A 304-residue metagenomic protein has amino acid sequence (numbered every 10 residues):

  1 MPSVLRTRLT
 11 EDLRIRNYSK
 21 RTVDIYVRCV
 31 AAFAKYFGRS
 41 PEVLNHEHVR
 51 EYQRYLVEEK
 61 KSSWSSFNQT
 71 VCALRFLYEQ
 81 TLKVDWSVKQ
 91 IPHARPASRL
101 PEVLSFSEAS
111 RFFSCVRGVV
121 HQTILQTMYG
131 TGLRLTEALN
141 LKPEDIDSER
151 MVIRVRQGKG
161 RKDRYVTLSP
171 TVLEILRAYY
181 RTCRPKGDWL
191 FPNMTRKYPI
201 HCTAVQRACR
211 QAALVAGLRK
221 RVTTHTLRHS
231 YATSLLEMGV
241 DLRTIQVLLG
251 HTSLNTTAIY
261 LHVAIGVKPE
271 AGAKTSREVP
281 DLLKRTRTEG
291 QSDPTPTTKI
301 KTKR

Functional and structural regions predicted by a protein language model:
M1-R304: Conserved catalytic core of the tyrosine transesterase superfamily
